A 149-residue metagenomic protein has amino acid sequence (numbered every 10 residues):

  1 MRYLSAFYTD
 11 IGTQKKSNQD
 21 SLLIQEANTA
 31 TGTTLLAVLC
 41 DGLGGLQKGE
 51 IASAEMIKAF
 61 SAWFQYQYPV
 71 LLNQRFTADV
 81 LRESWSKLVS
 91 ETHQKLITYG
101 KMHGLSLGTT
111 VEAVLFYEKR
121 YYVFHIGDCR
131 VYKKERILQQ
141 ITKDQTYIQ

Functional and structural regions predicted by a protein language model:
M1-Q149: PP2C/PPM-type serine/threonine phosphatase catalytic domain
